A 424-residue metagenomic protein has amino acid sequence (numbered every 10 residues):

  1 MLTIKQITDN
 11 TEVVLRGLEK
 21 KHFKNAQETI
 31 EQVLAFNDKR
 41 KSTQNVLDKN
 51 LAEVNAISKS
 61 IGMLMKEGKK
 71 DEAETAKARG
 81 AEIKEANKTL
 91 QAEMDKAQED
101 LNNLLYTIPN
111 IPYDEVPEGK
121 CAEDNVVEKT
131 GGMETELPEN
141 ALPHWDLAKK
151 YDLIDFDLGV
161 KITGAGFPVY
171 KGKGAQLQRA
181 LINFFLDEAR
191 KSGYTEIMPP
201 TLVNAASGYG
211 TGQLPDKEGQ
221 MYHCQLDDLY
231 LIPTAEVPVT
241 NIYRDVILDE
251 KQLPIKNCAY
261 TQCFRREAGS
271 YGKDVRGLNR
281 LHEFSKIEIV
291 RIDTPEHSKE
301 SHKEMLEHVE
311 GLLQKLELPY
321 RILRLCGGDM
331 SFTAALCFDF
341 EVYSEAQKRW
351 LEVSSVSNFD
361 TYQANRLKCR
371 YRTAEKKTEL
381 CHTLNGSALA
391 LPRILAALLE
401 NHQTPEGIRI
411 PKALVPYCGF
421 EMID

Functional and structural regions predicted by a protein language model:
M1-T135, L153, D157: N-terminal alpha-helical targeting/anchoring segments
Q27, T130-D424: TRNA-recognition modules of translation machinery and tRNA-sensing kinases, especially anticodon-binding
